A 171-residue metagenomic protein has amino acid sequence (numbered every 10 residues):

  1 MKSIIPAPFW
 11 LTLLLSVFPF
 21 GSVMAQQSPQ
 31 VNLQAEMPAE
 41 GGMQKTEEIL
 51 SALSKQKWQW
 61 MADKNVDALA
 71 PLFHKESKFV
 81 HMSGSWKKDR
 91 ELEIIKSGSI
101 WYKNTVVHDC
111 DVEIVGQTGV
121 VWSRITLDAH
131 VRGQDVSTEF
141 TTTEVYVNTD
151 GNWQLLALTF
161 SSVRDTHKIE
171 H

Functional and structural regions predicted by a protein language model:
M1-P8, Q26: Positively charged n-region of N-terminal signal peptides that target proteins for export
P8-G21: Bacterial N-terminal signal peptides
Q26-P71, E76-H171: A beta-strand edge to alpha-helix "cap/lid" segment located at domain peripheries
